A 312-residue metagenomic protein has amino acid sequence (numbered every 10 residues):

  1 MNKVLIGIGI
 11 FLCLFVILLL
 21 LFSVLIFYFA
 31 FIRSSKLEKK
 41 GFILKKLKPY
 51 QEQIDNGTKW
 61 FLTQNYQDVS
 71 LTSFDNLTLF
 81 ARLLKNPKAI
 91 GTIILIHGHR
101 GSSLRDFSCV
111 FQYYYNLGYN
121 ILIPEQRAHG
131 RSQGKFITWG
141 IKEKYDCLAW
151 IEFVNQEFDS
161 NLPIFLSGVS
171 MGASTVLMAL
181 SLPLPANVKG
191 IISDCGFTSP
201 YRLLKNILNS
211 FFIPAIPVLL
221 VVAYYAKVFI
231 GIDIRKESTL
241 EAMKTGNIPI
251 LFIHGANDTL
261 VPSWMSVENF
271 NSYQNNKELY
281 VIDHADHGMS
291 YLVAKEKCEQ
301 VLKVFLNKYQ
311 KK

Functional and structural regions predicted by a protein language model:
L14-T72: An N-terminal hydrophobic leader/cap segment in hydrolases
H99-Y113, Q126: The serine-hydrolase catalytic nucleophile loop
Y113-Q133: Conserved alpha/beta-hydrolase
I137-F158: Alpha/beta-hydrolase active-site loop
M178-I232, E241: Hydrolase active-site cap/lid region
T239, I248, P262-N271: Short alpha-helix in the alpha/beta-hydrolase fold that links the catalytic acid
T245-N247, F252-H254, D258: Short beta-strand/loop motif that positions the catalytic acidic residue of the alpha/beta-hydrolase fold
A285-E296: Catalytic histidine-centered segment of alpha/beta-hydrolase-like enzymes
